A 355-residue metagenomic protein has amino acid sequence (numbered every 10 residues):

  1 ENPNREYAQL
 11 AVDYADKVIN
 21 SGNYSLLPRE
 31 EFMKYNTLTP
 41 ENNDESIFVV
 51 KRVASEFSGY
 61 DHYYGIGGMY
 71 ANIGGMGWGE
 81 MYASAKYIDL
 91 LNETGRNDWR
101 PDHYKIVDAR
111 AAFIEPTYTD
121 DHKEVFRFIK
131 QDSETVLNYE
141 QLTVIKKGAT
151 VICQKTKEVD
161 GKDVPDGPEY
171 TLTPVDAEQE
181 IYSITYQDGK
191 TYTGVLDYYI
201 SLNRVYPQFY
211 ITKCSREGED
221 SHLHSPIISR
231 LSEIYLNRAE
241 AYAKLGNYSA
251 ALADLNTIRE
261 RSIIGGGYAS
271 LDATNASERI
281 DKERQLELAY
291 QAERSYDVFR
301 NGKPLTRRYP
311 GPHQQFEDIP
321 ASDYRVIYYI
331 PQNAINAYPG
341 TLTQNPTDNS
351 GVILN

Functional and structural regions predicted by a protein language model:
E1-I66, D98, D102-N355: Acidic/polar-rich alpha-helix caps and helix-coil junctions
G67-N92: Short, cationic low-complexity segments
